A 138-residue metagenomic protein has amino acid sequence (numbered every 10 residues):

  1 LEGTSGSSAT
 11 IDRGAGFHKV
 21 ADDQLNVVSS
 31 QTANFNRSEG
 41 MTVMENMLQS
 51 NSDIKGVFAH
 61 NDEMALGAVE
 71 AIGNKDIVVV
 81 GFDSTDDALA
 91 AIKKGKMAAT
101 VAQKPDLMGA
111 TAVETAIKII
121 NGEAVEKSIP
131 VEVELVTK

Functional and structural regions predicted by a protein language model:
L1, S30, K94-D106: Short beta-strand elements at the ligand-binding edges of bilobed clamshell
L1-A9, V20-A21, K104-K138: Hinge/cleft segment of the Venus flytrap/periplasmic-binding protein
G3-S7, V27-T32, D53-K55, A99: Second-shell loop/turn segments in exported
S7, R13-G14, R37, A65 (+2 more regions): A general structural signal for well-ordered alpha-helical segments in protein cores
G14-L25: Ligand-binding cleft/hinge of the Venus flytrap
F17, S29, N34-A91: Hydrophobic alpha-helical
D23-Q24, K75, G95-K96: Short, structured coil segments at secondary-structure junctions
V27-S30, V79, T100, S128 (+1 more regions): Conserved beta-strand scaffold positions in the cores of enzyme catalytic domains, especially in NTP/NDP-utilizing
